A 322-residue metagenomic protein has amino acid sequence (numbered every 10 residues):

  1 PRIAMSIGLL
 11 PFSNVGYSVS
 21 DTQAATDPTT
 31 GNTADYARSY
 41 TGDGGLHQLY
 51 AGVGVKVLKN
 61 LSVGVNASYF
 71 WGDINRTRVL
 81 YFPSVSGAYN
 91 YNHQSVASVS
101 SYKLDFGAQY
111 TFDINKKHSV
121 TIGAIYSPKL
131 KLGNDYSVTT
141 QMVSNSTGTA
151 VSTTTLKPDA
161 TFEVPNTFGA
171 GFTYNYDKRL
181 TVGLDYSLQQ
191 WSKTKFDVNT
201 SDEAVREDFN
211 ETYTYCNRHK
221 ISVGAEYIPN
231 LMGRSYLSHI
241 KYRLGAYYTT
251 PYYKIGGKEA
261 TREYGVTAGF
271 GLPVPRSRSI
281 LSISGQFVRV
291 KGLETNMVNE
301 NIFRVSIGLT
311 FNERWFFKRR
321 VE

Functional and structural regions predicted by a protein language model:
P1-E322: Outer-membrane beta-barrel porins/channels
